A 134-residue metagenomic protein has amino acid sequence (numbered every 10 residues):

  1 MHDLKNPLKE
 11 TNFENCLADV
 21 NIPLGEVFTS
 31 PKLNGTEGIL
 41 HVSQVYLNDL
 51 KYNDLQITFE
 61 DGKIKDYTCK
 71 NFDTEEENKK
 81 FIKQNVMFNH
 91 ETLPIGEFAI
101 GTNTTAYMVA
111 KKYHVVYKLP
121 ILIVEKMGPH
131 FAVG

Functional and structural regions predicted by a protein language model:
M1-G134: Metal/cofactor-centered catalytic core regions of large enzymes
